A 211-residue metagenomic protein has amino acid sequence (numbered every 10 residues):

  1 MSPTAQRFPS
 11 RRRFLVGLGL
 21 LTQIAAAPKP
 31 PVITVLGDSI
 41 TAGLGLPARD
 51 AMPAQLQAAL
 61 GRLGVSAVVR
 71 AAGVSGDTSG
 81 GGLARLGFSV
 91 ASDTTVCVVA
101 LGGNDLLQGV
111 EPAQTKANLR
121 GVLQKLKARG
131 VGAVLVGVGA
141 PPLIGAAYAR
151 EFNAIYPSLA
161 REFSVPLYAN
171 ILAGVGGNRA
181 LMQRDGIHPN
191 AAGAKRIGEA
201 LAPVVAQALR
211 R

Functional and structural regions predicted by a protein language model:
S2-T22: N-terminal secretory signal peptides and thylakoid transit peptides that target proteins across membranes
S10, T41, T78-S79, T115: Ser/Thr-centric signal marking residues that sit in or immediately flank functional binding/regulatory motifs
F14-V16, G37-D38, A192: Membrane-interface segments of envelope glycosyltransferases acting on lipid-linked substrates or membrane lipids
A27-S75, R85-D93: Serine-esterase "nucleophile elbow" of acetyl-processing enzymes
P47, G76-G80, A113: Acidic-and-aromatic substrate-binding clefts and catalytic sites of carbohydrate-active enzymes
G61-V65, G81-R211: Alpha-helical cap/lid subdomain in secreted, periplasmic, or secretory-pathway luminal O-acyl-processing enzymes
